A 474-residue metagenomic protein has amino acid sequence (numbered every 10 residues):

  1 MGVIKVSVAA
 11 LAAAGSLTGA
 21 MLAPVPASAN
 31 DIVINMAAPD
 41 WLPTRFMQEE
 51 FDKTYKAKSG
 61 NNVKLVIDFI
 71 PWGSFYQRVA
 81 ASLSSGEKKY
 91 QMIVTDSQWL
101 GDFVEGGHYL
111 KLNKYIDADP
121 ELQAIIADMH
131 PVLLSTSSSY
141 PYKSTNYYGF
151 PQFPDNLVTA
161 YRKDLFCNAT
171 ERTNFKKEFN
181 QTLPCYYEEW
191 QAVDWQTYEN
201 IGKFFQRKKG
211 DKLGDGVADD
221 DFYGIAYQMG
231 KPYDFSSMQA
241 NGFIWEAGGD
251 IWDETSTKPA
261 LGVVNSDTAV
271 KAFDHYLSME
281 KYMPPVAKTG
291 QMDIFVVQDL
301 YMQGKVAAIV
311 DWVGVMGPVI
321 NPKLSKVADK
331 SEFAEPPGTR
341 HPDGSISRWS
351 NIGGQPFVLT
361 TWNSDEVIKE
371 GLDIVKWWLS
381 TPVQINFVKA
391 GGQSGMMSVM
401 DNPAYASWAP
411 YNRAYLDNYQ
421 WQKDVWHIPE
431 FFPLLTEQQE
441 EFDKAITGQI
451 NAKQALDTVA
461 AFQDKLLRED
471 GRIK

Functional and structural regions predicted by a protein language model:
N30, S59-K64, S84, P141-T145 (+4 more regions): Extracytoplasmic/periplasmic substrate-recognition and gating elements
I32-N35, K53, A57-V132, A169 (+4 more regions): Extracytoplasmic "Venus flytrap"/periplasmic binding protein-like
D40-K64, V104, A160, D164 (+2 more regions): Short, polar/charged alpha-helical segment
A81-S82, K88-Q91, E121-F166, D343-S350 (+1 more regions): A structural signal for short loop-to-beta-strand junctions that line the ligand-binding cleft of periplasmic/secreted
S97-V158, Q196, D215-D220, S236 (+3 more regions): Hinge/lid segment of periplasmic solute-binding proteins
N113-M129, T173-W190, G216-A218, Y227-G230 (+7 more regions): Short, solvent-exposed loop/beta-turn-alpha elements that line the ligand-binding surface or hinge of extracytoplasmic
Y140-P141, D329-T339, V388-K444, E469-K474: Long, aromatic- and glycine/proline-rich binding clefts that accommodate carbohydrate-like moieties
T197-Q206, S237, G242-Q291: Glycine-centered hinge/linker elements that transmit conformational signals in sensory and ligand-binding systems
